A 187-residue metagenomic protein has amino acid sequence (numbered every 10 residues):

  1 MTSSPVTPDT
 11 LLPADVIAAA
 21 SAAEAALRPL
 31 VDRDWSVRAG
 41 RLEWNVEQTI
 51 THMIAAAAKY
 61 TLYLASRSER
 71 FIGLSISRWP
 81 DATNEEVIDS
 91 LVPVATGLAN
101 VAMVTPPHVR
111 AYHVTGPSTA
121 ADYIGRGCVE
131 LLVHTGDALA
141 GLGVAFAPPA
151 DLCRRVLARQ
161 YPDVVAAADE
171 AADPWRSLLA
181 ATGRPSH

Functional and structural regions predicted by a protein language model:
T2-A22, P29-L42, A58-A82, E86-H187: Structured surface interface patches that mediate subunit assembly and partner/cofactor docking
T49: Extended, alpha-helix-rich binding/interface surfaces that flank or overlap catalytic cores and mediate recognition
H52: Small/polar loops that bind or transfer phosphate-bearing groups
